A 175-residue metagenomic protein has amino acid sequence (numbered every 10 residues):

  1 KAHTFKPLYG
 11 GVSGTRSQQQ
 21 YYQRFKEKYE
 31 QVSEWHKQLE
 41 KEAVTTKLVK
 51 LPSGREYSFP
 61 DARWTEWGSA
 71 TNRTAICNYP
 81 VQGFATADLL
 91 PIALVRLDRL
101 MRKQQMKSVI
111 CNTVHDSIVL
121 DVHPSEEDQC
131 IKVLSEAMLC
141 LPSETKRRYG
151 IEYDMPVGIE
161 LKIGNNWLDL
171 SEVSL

Functional and structural regions predicted by a protein language model:
K1-L175: Conserved catalytic core of nucleotide polymerization and phosphodiester-bond processing enzymes
